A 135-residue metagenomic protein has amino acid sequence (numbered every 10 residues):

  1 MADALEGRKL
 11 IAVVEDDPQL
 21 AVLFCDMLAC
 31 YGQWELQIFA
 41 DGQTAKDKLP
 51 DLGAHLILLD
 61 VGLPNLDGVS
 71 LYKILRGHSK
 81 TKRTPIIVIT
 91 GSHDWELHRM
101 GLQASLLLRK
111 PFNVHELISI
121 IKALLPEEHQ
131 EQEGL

Functional and structural regions predicted by a protein language model:
M1-A12, N113-L135: Non-catalytic signal-transmission and effector/linker regions of two-component phosphorelay proteins
E15: Conserved acidic carboxylate
P18-Q37: Two-component/phosphorelay signaling modules centered on CheY-like receiver
I38-L56: Acidic, metal-coordinating helix/loop segments flanking the phosphotransfer/catalytic sites of two-component signaling
D41, D67-S70: Acidic catalytic/metal-coordinating carboxylates
D60: Active-site residues of response regulator receiver
P64: The feature encodes the CheY-like receiver
S70, S92-R109, H115, S119: Alpha4 helix (beta4-alpha4-beta5 surface) of REC/receiver domains from two-component response regulators
